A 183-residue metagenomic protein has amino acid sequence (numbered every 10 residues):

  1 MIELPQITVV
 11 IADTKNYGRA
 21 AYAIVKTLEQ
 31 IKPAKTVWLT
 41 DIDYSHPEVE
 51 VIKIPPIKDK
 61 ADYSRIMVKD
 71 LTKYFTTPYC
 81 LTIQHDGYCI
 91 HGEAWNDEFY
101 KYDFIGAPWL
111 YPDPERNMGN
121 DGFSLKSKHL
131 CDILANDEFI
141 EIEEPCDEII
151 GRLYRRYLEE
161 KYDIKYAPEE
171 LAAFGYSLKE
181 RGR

Functional and structural regions predicted by a protein language model:
M1-Y79: N-terminal anchoring/stem segment of glycosyltransferases
D13, T40-I42, I52-K58, P108-W109 (+3 more regions): Residues at the C-termini of beta-strands that transition into short coil/loop
A21, P47-V49, I90-A94, A135: Short glycine-/acidic-enriched loop or helix-start segments at secondary-structure transitions that form or flank
T36, H85-D86, S127: Generic structural signal for small/hydrophobic residues in well-ordered secondary structure, especially within
L39-T40, I83-Q84, A107-P108, N120: Short His-Asn-centered micro-motif
T77-Y88: Short beta-strand-to-loop acidic/aromatic patch adjacent to the donor-nucleotide binding site
G87-M118: Conserved donor-nucleotide/metal-binding helix-loop-beta segment in metal-dependent transferases, i.e., the alpha-helix
M118-R183: Catalytic core and acceptor-binding pocket of nucleotide-sugar-dependent glycosyltransferases
